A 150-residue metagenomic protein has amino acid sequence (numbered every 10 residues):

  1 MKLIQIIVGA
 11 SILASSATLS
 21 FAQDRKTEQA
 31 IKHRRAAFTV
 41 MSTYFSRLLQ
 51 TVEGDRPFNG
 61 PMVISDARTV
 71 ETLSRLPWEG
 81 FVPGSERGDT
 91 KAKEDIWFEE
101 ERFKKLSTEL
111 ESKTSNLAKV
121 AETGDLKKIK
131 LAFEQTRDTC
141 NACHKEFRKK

Functional and structural regions predicted by a protein language model:
M1-V8: Bacterial N-terminal signal peptides that target proteins for export
G9-A10, S20: Cleavable N-terminal signal peptides
L13: Active-site-proximal loop/hinge segments that shape catalytic or ion-binding/gating pockets
S16-A17: N-terminal signal peptide c-region/cleavage motif recognized by signal peptidases
E28-G60, I64-K150: Sequence context surrounding c-type heme c attachment/ligation sites in exported
